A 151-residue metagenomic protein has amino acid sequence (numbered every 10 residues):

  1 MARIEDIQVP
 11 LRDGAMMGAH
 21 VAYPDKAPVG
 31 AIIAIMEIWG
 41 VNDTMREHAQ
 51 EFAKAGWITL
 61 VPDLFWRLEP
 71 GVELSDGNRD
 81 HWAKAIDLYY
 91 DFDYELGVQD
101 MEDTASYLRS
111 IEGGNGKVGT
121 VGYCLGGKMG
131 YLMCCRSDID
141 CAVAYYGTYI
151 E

Functional and structural regions predicted by a protein language model:
M1-E151: N-terminal cap/leader regions of alpha/beta-hydrolase-fold enzymes, predominantly small-molecule hydrolases
